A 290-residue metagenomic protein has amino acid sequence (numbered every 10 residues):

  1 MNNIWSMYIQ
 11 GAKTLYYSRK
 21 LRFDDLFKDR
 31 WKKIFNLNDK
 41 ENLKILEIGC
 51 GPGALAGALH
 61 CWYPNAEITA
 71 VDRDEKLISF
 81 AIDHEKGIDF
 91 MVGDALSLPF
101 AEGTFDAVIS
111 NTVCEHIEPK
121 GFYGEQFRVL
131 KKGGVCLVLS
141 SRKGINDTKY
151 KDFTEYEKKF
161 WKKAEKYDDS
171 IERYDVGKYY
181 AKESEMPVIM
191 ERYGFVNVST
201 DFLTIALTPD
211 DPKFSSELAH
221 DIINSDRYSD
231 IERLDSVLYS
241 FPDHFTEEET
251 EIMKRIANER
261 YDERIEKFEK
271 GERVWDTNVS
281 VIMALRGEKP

Functional and structural regions predicted by a protein language model:
M1-K28: Class I SAM-dependent methyltransferase Rossmann-like catalytic core, especially the SAM/SAH-binding loop
L21-E41: Conserved alpha-helix/loop element of class I SAM-dependent methyltransferases that forms part of the SAM/SAH-binding
L46, P52-S97: Class I SAM-dependent methyltransferase SAM/SAH-binding core
L96-A107: A short acidic, Gly/Pro-enriched loop at the edge of an enzyme's catalytic core that lines a small-molecule cofactor
A107-K120: A short SAM/SAH-binding and catalytic strip from SAM-dependent methyltransferases
G121-V135: A short glycine-rich, Lys/Arg-flanked "PGG" loop and its adjoining helix->strand segment in the class I
V138-Y228: Conserved catalytic/acceptor-binding region of the Class I
Y180, S199-P290: Conserved Class I S-adenosyl-L-methionine
